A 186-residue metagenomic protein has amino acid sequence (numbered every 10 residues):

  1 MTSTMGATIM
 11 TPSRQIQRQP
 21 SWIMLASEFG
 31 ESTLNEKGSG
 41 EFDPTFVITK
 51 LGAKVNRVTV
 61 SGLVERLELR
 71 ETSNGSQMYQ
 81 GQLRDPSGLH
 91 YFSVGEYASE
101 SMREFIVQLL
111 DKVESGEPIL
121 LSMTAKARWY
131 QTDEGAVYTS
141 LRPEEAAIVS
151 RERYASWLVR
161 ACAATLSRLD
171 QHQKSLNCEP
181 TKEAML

Functional and structural regions predicted by a protein language model:
M1-V55: OB/S1-fold single-stranded nucleic-acid-binding modules and their adjacent gly/ser/pro-rich low-complexity linkers
I48-T49, L67-T72, M78-G81, Q108-V113: Catalytic micro-motifs at enzyme active sites that drive phosphoryl/nucleotidyl and oxygen chemistry
V55-G75: Structural detector for short beta-strands of small beta-barrel domains
N56-V60, Q77-Y79, I119-M123: Core residues of folded domains in eukaryotic genome-function proteins
S61-L63, Q82-R84, T124-R128: Residue-level recognition of well-ordered beta-strand positions that form the cores of beta-sheet-rich folds across
R70-E104, R142-E152: OB-fold (S1/OB) nucleic-acid-binding surfaces
V107-K126, T132-L186: Extended, charge-rich, solvent-exposed interface segments
